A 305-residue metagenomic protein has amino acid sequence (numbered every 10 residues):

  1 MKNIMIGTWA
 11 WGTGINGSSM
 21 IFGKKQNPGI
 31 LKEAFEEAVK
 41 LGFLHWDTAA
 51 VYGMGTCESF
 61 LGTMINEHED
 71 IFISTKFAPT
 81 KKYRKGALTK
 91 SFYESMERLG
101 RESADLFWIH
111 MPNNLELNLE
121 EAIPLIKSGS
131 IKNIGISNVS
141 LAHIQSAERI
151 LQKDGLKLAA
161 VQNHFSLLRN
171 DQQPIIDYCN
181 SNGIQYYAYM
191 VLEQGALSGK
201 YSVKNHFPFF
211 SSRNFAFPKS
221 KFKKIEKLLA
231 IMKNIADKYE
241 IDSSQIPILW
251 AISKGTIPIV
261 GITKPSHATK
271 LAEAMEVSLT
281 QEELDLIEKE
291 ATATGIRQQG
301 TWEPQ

Functional and structural regions predicted by a protein language model:
M1-I71, A291, P304-Q305: N-terminal binding-site loop/beta-alpha segment at the start of enzyme catalytic domains that lines or forms
G23-A38, Y83-L99, N118-L119, I144-E148: Short, acidic/polar
K40-F43, R101-A104, I131, I184 (+1 more regions): A structural motif
A49-E58, T80-K85, H110-L117, A142 (+1 more regions): Acidic-and-aromatic substrate-binding clefts and catalytic sites of carbohydrate-active enzymes
G62-D70, F92-G100, I123-K127, E148-D154: Acidic (Asp/Glu)-rich catalytic clusters
E69-K81, L106-H110, Q162-F165: A short, structured active-site edge motif that brings together acidic residues
E97-L117: Active-site groove signature of glycoside hydrolases
P112-Q305: Beta/alpha (TIM)-barrel catalytic core signal, keyed to glycine-rich beta->alpha loops juxtaposed to Asp/Glu that bind
